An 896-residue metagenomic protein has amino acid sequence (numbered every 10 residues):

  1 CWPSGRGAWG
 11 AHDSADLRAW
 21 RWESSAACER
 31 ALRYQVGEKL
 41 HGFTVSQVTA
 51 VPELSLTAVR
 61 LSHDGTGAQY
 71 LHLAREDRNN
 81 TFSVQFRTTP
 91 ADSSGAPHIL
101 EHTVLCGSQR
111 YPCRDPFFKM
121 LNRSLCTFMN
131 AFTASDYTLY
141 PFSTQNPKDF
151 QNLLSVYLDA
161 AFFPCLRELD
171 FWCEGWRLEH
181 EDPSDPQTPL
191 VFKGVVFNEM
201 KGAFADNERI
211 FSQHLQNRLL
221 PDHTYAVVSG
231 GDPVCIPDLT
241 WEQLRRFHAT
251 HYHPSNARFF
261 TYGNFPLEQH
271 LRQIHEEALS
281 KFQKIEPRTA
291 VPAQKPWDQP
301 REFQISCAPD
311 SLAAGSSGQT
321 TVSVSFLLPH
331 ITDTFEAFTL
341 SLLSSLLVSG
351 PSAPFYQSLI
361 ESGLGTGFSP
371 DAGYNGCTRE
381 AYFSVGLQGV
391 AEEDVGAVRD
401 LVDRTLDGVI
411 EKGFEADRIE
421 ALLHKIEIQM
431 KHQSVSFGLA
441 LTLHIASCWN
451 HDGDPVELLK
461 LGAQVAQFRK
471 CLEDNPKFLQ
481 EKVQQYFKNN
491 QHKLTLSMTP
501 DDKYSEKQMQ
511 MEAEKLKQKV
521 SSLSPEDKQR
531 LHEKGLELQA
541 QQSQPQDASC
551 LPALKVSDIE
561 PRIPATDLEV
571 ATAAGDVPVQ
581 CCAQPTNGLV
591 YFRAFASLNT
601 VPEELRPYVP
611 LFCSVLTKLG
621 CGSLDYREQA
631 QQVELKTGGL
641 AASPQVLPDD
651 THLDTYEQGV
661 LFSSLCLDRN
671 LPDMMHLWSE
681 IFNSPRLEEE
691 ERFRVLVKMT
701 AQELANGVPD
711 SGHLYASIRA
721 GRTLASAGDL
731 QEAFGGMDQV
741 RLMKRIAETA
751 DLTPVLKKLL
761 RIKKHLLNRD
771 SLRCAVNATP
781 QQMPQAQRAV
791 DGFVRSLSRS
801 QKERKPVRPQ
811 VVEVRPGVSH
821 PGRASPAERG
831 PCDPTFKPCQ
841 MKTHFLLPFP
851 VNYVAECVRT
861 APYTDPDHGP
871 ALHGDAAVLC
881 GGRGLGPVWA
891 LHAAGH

Functional and structural regions predicted by a protein language model:
W2-G5, W20-D77, Q541, A548-V590: N- or domain-start disorder-to-order transition segments that initiate the globular core
W2-G5, W9-K39, R87-P90, T103-Q299 (+5 more regions): Charge-rich, well-structured scaffold segments of protease-associated domains
T57-D64, R301-S311: Short acidic-hydrophobic surface loop/beta-edge motif
S62-D77, A314-S323, I331-F335, A565-P607 (+2 more regions): Active-site-adjacent "gating/activation" loops or surface patches in catalytic cores
A74-M120, F335-L347, N587-Q632, W678-S679 (+1 more regions): Active/ligand-binding-proximal structured segments within catalytic/core domains that scaffold catalytic residues
Q304-D310, S726-E732, P834-P848, C857 (+1 more regions): Aromatic/basic-lined ligand-recognition segments that form π-stacking hydrophobic pockets flanked by Lys/Arg to engage
P806-A824, V854-A855, R859-G895: Short, intrinsically disordered, charge-balanced linker/junction segments flanking boundaries in proteins
G830-C832: Pyridoxal 5′-phosphate
